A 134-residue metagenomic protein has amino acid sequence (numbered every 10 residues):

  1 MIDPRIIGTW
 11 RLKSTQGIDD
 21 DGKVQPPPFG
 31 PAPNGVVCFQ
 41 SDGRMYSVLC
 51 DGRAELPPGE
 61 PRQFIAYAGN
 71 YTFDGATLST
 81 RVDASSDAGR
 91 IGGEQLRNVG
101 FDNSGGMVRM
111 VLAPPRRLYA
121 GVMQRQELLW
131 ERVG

Functional and structural regions predicted by a protein language model:
M1-A68, F73-G134: Lipid interaction determinants
